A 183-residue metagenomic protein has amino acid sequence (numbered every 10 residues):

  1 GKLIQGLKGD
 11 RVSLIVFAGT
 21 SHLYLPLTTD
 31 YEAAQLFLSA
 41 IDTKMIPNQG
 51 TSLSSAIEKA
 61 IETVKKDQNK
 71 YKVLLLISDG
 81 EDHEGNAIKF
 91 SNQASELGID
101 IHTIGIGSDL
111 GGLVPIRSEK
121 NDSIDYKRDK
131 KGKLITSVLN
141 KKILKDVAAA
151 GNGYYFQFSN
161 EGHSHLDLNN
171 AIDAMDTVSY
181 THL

Functional and structural regions predicted by a protein language model:
G1-Y71: Membrane-embedded segments
L14-V16, L76, T103-G105: Structural beta-sheet core signal
G19-L23, G80-H83, G107-G111, E161-H163: Solvent-exposed loop/turn segments at secondary-structure junctions within structured extracellular/periplasmic domains
T28-Y31, E84-I88, L168: Conserved strand-to-helix beginnings and helix N-cap segments that scaffold or border functional pockets
D30-A33, E119-D122, D173-D176: Short, hinge-like loop/turn segments at secondary-structure boundaries
P47-T51, V73, E81-A150: VWA/integrin I-like adhesion module and closely mimicked acidic/polar interface patches used
D146-D176: Extended, hydrophilic extramembrane loops/domains of integral membrane proteins
T181-H182: Conserved small/polar residues in nucleotide/adenosyl-binding loops
